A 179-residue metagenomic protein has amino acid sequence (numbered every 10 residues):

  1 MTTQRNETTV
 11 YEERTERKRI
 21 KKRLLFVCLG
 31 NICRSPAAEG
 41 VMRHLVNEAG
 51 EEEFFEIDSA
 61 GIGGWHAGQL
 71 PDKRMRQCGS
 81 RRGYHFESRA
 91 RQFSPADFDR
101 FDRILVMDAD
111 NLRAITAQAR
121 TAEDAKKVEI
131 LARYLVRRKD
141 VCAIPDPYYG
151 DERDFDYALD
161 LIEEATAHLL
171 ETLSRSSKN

Functional and structural regions predicted by a protein language model:
T2-R100, E171-N179: Conserved active-site segments centered on acidic
T2-R14, K21, R103, A109-N179: Phosphate-binding/catalytic loops
F26, L105-V106: Hydrophobic beta-strand core positions in alpha/beta domains
S35, D108-A109: Helix N-cap/beta->alpha junction signal
